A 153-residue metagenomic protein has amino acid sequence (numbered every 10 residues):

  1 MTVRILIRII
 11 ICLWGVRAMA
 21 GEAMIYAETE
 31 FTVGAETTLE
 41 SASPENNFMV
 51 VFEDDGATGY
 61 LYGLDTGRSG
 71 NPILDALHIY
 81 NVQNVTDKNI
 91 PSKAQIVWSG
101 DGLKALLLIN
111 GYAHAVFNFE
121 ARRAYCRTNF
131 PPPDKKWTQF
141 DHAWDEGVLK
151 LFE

Functional and structural regions predicted by a protein language model:
V3-R8: Sec-dependent signal peptide recognition, specifically the positively charged N-region followed immediately by
G21-T29, L61-T86, A115-K135: Surface-exposed loop/turn elements that mediate protein-protein interactions on large endomembrane-trafficking
E30-N46, F52-G56, V97-G102, D141-E153: Blade-terminus and WD-like Trp-Asp/Gly-His loop motifs, strongest in beta-propeller folds
V51-G56, G63-T66, L108-G111: Beta-strand C-termini and the immediately following turn/loop, strongest in propeller blades
N84-S99: Short linear interaction motifs
